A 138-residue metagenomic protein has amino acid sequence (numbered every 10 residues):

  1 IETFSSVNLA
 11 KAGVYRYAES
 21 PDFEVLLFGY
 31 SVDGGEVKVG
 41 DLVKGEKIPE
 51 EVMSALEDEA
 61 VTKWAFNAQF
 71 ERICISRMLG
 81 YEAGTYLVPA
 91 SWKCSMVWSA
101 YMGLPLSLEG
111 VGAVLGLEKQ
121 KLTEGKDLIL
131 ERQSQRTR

Functional and structural regions predicted by a protein language model:
I1-F23: Entry/capping segment at the start of metal-dependent catalytic domains with acidic active-site entry clusters
F23-V25, G29-Y30, G34-R138: Active-site-proximal helix-loop-helix substrate-binding element of RNase H-like nuclease domains
